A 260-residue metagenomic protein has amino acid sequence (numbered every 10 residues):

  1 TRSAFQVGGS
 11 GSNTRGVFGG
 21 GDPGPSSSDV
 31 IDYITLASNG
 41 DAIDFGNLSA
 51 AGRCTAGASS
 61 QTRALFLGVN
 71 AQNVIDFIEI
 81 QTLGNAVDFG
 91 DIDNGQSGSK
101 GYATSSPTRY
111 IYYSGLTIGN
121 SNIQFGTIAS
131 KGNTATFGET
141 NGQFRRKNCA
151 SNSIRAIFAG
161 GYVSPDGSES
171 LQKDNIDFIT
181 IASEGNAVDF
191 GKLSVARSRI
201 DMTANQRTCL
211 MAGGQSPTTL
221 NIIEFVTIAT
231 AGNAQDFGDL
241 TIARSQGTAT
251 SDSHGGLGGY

Functional and structural regions predicted by a protein language model:
T1-Y260: Polar, enzyme-active/binding microenvironments
